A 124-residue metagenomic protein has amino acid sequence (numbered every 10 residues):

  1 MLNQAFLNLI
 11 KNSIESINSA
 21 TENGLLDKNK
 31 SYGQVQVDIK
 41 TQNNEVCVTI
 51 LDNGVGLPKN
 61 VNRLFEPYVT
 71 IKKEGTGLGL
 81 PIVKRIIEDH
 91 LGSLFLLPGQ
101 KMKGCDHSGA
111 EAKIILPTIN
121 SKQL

Functional and structural regions predicted by a protein language model:
L2-N3: A residue-level detector for a conserved hydrophobic packing site within the catalytic ATP-binding domain
L7-N8, N12-E15: Conserved polar catalytic motif of the HATPase_c/GHKL fold
I14-N43, G99-D106: ATP-lid-like helix-loop hinge signature
D52: Acidic ATP/Mg2+-coordinating residue in the GHKL
L57-Y68: Short conserved segment of the HATPase_c
G79, V83: Short alpha-helical Gxxx[C/S/T] motif in the catalytic ATP-binding
I87-E88: Detector for a conserved hydrophobic position within an alpha-helical segment of the HATPase_c
G92-S93, G99: Conserved glycine-rich
